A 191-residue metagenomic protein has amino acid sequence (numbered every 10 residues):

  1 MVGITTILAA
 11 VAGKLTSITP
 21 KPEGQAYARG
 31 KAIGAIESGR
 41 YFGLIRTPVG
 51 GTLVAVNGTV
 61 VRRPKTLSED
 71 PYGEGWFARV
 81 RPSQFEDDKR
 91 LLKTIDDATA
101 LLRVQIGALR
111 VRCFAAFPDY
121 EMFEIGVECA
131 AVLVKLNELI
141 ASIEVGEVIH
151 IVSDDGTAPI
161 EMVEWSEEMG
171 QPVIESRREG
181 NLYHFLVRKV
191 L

Functional and structural regions predicted by a protein language model:
M1-R29, F77, P82, K93-D96 (+2 more regions): Acidic, low-complexity mobile loops and tails
K21-I36, G50-T52: Short, well-structured beta-strand-loop connectors
G24, T47-A55, V60, S166: Generic structural motif
E37-R46, R63-T66, P159-I160: Short, Lys/Arg- and Gly-enriched loop/turn segments at beta-strand edges
G43-L44, A131-A141, D155-Q171: Amphipathic alpha-helical interaction surfaces in cytosolic regulatory modules
R62-L101: Glycine- and charge-enriched low-complexity intrinsically disordered segments
P172-L191: C-terminal edge-of-domain segments
